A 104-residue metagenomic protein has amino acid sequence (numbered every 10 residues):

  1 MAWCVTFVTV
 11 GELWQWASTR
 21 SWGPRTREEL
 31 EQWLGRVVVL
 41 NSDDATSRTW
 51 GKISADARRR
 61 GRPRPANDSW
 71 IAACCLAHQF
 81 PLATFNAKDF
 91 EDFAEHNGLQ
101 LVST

Functional and structural regions predicted by a protein language model:
M1-P81, E91-T104: PIN-domain endoribonuclease scaffold, especially VapC-family toxins
F85: Conserved acidic donor-binding loop of glycosyltransferase catalytic domains
